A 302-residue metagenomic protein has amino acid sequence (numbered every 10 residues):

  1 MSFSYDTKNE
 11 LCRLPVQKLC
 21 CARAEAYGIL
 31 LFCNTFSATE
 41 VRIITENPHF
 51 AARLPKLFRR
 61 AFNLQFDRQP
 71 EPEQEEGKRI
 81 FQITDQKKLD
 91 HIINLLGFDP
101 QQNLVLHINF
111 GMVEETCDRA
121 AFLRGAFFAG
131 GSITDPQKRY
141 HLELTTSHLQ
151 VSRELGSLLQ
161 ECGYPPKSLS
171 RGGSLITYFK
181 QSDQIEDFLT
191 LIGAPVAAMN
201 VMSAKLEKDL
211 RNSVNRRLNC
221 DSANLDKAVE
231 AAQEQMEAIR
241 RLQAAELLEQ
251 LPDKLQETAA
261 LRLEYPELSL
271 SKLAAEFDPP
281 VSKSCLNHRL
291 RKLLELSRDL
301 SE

Functional and structural regions predicted by a protein language model:
M1-E40, I44-R59, E276: N-terminal, positively charged regions that mediate nucleic acid binding
P15-R23, M112-R119, E249-D253: Structural motif
A24-F32, A121-A129, A260: Short, hydrophobic/amphipathic alpha-helical patches that form generic packing surfaces within helical domains
N34-F36, Q102, D135, S168 (+1 more regions): Short acidic (Asp/Glu) and glycine-rich catalytic loops that position anionic groups and cofactors
F36-V41, Q137-R139, S269-S271: Short acidic, hydrophobic short linear motifs in intrinsically disordered regions
T45, A52, K56-E75, I80-M202: DNA-contacting interfaces and partner/effector-binding or oligomerization modules in DNA-centric proteins
L191-L293: Extended mid-to-C-terminal alpha-helical interaction segments
E295-E302: Short, Lys/Arg-enriched C-terminal cap helix and immediately downstream tail that follows
